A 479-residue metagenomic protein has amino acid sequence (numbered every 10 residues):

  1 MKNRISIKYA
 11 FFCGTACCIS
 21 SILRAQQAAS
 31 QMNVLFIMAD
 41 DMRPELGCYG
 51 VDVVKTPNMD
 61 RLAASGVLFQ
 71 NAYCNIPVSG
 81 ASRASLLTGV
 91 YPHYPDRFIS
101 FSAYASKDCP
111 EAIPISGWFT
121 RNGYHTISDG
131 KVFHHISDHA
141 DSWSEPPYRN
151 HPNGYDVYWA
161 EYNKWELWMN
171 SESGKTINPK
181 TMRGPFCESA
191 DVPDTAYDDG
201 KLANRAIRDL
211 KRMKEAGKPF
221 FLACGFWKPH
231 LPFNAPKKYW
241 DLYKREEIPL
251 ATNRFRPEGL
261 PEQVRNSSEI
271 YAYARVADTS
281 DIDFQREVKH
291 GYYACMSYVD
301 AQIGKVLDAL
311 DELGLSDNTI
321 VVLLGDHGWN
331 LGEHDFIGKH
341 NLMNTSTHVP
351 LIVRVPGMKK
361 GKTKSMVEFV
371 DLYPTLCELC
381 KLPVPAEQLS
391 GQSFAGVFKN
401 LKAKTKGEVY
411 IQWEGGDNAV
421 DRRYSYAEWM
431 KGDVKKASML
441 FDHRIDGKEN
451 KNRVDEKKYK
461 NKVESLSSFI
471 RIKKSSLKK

Functional and structural regions predicted by a protein language model:
K2-F11, L23-K436, G447-K478: Formylglycine-dependent sulfatase
L440-F441: Short hydrophobic beta-strand that contains or immediately precedes a catalytic carboxylate
